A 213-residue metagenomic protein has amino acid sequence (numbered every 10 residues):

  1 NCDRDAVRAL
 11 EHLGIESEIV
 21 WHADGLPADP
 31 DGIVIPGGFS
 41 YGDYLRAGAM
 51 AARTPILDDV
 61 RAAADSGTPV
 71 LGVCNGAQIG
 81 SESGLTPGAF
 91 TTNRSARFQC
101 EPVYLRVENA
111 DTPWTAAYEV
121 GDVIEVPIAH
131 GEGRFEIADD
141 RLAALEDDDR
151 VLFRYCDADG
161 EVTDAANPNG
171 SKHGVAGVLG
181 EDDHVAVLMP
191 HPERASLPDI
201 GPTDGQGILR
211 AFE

Functional and structural regions predicted by a protein language model:
N1-V73, G80-P87, T91-F98, R106 (+4 more regions): N-terminal beta1-alpha1 cap of cysteine-dependent amidohydrolase-like domains
A9, W114-E213: C-terminal and late-domain segments of enzyme folds
G37-F39, N75, G131, P190: Glycine-rich His-Gly loop
Y41-Y44, Y104, Y118, Y155: Sequence-level detector for tyrosine residue identity
G76-A77, P102, L142: Hydrophobic, well-ordered secondary-structure segments
G76-Q78, L85, A96-R97, N109-T112 (+2 more regions): Short acidic/polar capping segments at secondary-structure boundaries
T91-D122, I128-A129: Alpha/beta-hydrolase-fold enzymes
